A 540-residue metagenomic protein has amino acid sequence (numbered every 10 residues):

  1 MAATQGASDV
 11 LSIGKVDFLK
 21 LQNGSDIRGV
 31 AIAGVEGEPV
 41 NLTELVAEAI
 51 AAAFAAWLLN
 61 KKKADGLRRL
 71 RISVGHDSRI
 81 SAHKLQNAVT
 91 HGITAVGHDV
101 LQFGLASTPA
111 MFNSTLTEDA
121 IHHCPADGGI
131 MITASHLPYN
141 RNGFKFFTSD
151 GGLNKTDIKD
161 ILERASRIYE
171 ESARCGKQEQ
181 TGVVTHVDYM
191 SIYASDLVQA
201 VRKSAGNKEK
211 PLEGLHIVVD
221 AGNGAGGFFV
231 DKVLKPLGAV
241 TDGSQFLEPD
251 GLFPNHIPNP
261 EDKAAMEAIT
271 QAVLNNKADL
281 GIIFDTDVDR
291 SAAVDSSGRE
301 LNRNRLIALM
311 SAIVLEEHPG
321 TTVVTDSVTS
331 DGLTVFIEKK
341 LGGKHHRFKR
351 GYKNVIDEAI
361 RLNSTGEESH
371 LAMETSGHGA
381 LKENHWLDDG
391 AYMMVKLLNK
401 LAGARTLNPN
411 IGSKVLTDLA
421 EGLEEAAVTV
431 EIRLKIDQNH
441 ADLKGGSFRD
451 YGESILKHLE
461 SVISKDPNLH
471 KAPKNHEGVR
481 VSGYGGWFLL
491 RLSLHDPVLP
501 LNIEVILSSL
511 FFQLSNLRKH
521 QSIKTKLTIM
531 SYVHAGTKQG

Functional and structural regions predicted by a protein language model:
M1-H91, A95, H122-H123, V183-E213 (+1 more regions): An N-terminal, well-structured beta->alpha segment
M1-K20, V35-E38, D65-G66, S172 (+3 more regions): Eukaryotic N-terminal low-complexity, Ser/Thr- and Lys/Arg-rich leader segments that predominantly function as
G14, H122-H123, N140-N276: Gly/Ser/Thr-enriched, mixed-charge loops and adjacent short helices that form phosphate/oxyanion-binding elements
L19-E36, A221, L371-T375, N384-G390: Conserved phosphate/anionic-ligand binding catalytic regions in large, soluble enzymes, centered on
D26, V74, M111, I130 (+11 more regions): Buried hydrophobic positions in well-ordered alpha/beta secondary-structure cores of metabolic enzymes
A56, N60-R141, K232-V294, I360: N-terminal small/polar loop signature for handling phosphorylated ligands or for N-terminal nucleophile
T94, F103-T108, K159-S195, Q199 (+3 more regions): Proline/glycine-rich low-complexity loops and linkers
L280, H318-N502, L507-G540: Phosphate-binding and adjacent anionic-ligand microenvironments
